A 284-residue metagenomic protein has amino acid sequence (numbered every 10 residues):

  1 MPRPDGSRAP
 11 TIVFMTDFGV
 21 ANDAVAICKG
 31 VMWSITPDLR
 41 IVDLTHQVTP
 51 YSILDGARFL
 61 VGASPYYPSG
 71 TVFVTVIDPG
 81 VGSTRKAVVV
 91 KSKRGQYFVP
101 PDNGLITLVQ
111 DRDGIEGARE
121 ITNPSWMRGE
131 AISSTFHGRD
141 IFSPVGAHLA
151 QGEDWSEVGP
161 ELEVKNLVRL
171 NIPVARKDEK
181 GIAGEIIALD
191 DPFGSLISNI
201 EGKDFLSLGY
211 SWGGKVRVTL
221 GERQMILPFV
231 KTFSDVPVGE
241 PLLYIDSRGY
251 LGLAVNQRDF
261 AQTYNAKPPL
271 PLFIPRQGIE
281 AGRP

Functional and structural regions predicted by a protein language model:
P2, G6-Q47: N-terminal glycine-rich anion-binding loop in soluble enzyme alpha/beta folds
T11, D23, I35-I41, Y51 (+3 more regions): Active-site histidine-anchored catalytic micro-motif
T11-V13, L39-V42, T71-V74, A87-V89 (+9 more regions): Structural motif
D17, V145, N256: A residue-level signal for conserved active-site and pocket-lining positions in enzyme catalytic cores
I27-V31, F59-G62, L108, P144-H148: Alpha-helical scaffold segments in soluble metabolic enzymes
E130-Y210: Anionic-ligand-binding alpha/beta catalytic cores of soluble enzymes and soluble regulatory domains that recognize
I197-N265: A conserved acidic, glycine/proline-rich C-terminal tail/linker
F260-P284: Conserved glycine-rich phosphate/nucleotide-binding loop and adjacent Mg2+-coordinating catalytic segment
